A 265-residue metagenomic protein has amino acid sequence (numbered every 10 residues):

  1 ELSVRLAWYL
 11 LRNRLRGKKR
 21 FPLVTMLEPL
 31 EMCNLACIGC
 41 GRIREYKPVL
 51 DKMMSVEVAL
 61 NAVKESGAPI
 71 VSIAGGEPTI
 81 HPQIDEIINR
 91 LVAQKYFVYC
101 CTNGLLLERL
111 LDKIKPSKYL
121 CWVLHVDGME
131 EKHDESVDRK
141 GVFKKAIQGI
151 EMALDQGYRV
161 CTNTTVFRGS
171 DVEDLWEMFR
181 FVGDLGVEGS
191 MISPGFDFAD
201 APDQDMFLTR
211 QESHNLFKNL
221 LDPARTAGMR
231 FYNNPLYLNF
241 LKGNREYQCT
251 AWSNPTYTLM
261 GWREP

Functional and structural regions predicted by a protein language model:
E1-K113, S117-K118: Conserved alpha-helical substructure of the radical SAM core
M32-N34, E131, E264: Short, acidic Gly/Pro/Ser/Thr-rich loop/turn segments
K47, P78, L105, M129 (+2 more regions): Residue-level marker for beta-strand->alpha-helix junctions and adjacent short loops that shape enzyme
Y96, V126-E130: Short aromatic/hydrophobic helix-turn
L110, K132-S136: Short, charged, surface-exposed secondary-structure boundary motifs
V123-D127, E135-E264: Radical SAM enzyme [4Fe-4S]-AdoMet core and its adjacent flexible, acidic and glycine-rich loops/tails across
